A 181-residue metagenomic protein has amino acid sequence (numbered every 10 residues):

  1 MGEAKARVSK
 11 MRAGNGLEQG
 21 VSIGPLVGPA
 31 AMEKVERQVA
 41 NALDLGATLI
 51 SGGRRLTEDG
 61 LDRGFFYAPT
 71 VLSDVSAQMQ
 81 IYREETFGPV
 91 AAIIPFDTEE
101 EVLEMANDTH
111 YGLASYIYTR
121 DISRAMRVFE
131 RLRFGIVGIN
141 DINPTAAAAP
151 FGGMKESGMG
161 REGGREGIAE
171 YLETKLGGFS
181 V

Functional and structural regions predicted by a protein language model:
M1-S76, M105, I139: ALDH superfamily catalytic-core signature
S9-A13, G24, D62-V181: Conserved C-terminal structural/oligomerization subdomain of aldehyde/semialdehyde dehydrogenase
